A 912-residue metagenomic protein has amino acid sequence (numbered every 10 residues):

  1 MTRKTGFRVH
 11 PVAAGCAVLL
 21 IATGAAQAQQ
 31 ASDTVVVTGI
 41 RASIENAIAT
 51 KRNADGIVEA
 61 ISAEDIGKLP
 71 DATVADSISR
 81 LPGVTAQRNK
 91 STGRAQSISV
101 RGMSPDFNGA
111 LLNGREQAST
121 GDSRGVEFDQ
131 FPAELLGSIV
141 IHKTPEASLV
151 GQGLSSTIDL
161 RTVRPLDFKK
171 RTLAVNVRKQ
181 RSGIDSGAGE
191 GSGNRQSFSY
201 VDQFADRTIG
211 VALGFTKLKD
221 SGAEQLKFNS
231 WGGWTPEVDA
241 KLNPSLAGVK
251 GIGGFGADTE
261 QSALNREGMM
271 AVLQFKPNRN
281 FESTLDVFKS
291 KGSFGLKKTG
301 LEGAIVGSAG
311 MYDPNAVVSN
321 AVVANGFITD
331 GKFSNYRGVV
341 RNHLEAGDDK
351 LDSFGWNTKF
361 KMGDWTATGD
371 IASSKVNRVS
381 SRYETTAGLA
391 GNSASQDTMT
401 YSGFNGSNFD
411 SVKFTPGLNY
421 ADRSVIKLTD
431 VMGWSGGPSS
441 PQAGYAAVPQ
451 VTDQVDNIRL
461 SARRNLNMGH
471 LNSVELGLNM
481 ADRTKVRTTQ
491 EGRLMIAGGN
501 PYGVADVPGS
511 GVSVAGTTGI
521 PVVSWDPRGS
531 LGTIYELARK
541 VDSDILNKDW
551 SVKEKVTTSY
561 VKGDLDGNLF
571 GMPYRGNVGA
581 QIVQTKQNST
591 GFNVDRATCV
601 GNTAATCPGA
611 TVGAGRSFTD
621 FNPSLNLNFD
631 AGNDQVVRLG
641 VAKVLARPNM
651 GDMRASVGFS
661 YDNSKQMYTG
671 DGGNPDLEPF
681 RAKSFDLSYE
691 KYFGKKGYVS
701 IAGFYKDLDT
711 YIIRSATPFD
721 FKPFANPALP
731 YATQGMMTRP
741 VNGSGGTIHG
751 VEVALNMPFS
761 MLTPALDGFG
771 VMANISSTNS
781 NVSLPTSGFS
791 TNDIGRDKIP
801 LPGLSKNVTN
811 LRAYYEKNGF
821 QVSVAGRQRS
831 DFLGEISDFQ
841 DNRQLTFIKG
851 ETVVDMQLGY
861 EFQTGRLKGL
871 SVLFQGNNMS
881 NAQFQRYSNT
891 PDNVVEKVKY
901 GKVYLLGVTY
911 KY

Functional and structural regions predicted by a protein language model:
Q30, L149, P165-R171, A205-I209 (+10 more regions): Short loop/turn motifs that connect adjacent beta-strands in outer-membrane beta-barrel proteins
V36-L69, S97, P105-N108, R115: N-terminal periplasmic "start-of-domain" segments of outer-membrane beta-barrel proteins
A75, S79-E116, K143: Extracytoplasmic beta-strand/coil segments of soluble accessory domains associated with Gram-negative outer-membrane
S119-G125, L135-S138, S148-L242, G251-G253 (+4 more regions): Outer-membrane beta-barrel translocator/receptor signature
K241-I252, P314-Y336, Q396-Q442, T488-K548 (+4 more regions): Flexible glycine-rich, low-complexity coil/linker segments exposed to the extracellular/periplasmic environment
N342-L351, K548-E554, L645-L708, L729-F759 (+2 more regions): Outer-membrane beta-barrel signature, preferentially recognizing the C-terminal barrel domain of Gram-negative
Y705-D707, I712, F724-I836: Gram-negative outer-membrane beta-barrel transporters
R827-S837, Y860-Y912: C-terminal beta-signal and adjacent terminal beta-strands/loops of Gram-negative outer-membrane beta-barrel proteins
